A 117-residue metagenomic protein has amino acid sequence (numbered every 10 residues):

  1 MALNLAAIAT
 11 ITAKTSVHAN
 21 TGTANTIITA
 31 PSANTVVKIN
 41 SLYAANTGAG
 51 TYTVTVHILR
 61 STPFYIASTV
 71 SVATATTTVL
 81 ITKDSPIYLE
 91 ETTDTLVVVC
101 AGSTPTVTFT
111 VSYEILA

Functional and structural regions predicted by a protein language model:
M1-V37, C100-A117: C-terminal interaction-tip segments
A24, T35-S41, L89-D94: Short, solvent-exposed loop/turn segments enriched in Ser/Thr/Gly
N40, G50-T55, P105-F109: Short beta-strand/loop motifs in extracellular/secreted proteins, especially within beta-sandwich accessory domains
A44-A49, S61, A101-S103: Short solvent-exposed strand-capping/beta-turn motif centered on an Asx-Ser/Thr pair
A49-V70: Short, surface-exposed beta-strand/strand-loop-strand elements in extracellular ectodomains
S71-V79: Short proline/glycine- and polar residue-rich coil/turn motifs
T78-P86: Exposed aromatic-hydrophobic patches
P86-P105: Noncatalytic modules at the cell exterior or secretory-pathway interfaces, chiefly beta-strand-rich lectin/adhesion
